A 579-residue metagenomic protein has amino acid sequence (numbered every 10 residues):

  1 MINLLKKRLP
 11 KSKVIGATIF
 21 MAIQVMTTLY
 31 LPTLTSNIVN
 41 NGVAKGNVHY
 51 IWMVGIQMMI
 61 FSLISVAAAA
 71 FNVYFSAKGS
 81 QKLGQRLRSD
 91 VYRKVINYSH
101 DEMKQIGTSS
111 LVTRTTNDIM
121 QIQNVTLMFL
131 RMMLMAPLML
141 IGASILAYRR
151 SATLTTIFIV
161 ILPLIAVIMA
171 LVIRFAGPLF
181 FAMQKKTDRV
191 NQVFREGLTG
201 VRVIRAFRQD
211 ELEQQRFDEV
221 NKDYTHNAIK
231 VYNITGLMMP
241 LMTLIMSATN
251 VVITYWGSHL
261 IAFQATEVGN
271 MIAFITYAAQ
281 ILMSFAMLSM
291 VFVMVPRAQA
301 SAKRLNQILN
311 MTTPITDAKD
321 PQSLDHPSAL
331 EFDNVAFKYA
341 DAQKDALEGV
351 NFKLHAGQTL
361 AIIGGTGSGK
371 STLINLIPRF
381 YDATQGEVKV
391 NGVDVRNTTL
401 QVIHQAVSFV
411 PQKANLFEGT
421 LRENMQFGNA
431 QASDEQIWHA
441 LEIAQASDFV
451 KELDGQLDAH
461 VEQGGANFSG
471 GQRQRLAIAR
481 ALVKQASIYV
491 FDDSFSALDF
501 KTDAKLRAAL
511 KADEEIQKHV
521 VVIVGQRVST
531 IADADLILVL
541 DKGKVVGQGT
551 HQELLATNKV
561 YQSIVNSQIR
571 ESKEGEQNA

Functional and structural regions predicted by a protein language model:
M1-L31, T35, V43-I56, N72-S76 (+14 more regions): Membrane-integrated ABC transporters
L9, K13-M26, N37, F61 (+3 more regions): Transmembrane helices of ABC transporter permease
K11, F75-S76, H100-D101, N117-T126 (+9 more regions): An intracellular "coupling" helix at the cytosolic face of ABC transporter transmembrane type-1 domains
I19-F20, T27-S36, N40, W52 (+13 more regions): Juxtamembrane helix-loop junctions of ABC transporter transmembrane domains
N47-M53, L146-V160, K230-R304, I308-L309: Helix-loop-helix
V91, V95, I204, L305 (+1 more regions): Helix-loop junctions and hydrophobic alpha-helical segments within the transmembrane domains of large membrane
V95, F217, L305, F332-N334: Conserved catalytic Walker-motif region of ABC-type ATPase nucleotide-binding domains
L324-A579: ABC-type nucleotide-binding domain
